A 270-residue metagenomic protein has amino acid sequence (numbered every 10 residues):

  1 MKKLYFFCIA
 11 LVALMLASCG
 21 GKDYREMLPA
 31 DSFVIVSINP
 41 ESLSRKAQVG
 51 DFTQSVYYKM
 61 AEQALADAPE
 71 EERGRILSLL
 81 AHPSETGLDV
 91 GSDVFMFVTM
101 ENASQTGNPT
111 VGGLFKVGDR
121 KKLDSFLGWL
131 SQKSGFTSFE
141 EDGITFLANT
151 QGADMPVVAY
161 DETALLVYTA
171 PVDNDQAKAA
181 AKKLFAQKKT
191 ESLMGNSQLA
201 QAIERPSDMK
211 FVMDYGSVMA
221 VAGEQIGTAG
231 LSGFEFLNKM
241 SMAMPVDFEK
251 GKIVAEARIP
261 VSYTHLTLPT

Functional and structural regions predicted by a protein language model:
M1-A17: Sec-dependent bacterial lipoprotein signal peptides
L16, A177-A181, L266: A short, polar/proline- and glycine-enriched secondary-structure boundary/capping micro-motif
C19-V111, F115-G135, E141-F146, L193-F236 (+1 more regions): Structural boundary/hinge residues at secondary-structure and domain interfaces
V94-V98, D154-Y160, S232, N238-K250: Broad, structure-driven detector of short, well-ordered beta-strand segments within folded domains
N108, T163-L165, K250-K252: Coil-to-beta-strand transition motifs
L147-G223: A conserved glycine-rich beta-strand in the N-terminal activation segment of trypsin-fold
